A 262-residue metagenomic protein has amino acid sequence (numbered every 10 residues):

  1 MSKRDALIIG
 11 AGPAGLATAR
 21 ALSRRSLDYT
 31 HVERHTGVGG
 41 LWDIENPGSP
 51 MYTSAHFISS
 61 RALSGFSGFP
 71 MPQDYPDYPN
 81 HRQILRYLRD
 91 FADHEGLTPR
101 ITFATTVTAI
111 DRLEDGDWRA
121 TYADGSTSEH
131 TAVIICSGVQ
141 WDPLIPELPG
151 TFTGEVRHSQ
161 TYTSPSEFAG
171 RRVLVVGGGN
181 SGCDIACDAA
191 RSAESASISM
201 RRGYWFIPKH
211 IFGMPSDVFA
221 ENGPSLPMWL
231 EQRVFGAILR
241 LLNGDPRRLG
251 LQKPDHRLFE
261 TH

Functional and structural regions predicted by a protein language model:
S2-V38, S126-S128, V133-T261: Rossmann-like dinucleotide-binding core of oxidoreductases
T36-S67, I207-G223: Conserved N-terminal glycine-rich FAD pyrophosphate-binding loop of Rossmann-like flavoproteins
I44, S54-H56, P99-R100, S195-I198: A short alpha-helix-loop-beta-strand transition element characteristic of N-terminal alpha/beta dinucleotide-binding
H56-I58, G96, L148-F152: Short, conserved catalytic or adaptor-binding loops enriched in Gly and charged residues
L63-P70, G244-R248: Short, basic/glycine-rich phosphate-binding loops at helix/coil junctions that contact nucleotide phosphates
G65, F103, A109, V156-S159 (+1 more regions): Structural signal for conserved beta-strand scaffold positions within catalytic alpha/beta enzyme cores
P72-D90, V176, D255-H262: Short beta-strand to alpha-helix junction loop
P76-W141: Feature captures the FAD/FMN-dependent oxidoreductase FAD-binding
